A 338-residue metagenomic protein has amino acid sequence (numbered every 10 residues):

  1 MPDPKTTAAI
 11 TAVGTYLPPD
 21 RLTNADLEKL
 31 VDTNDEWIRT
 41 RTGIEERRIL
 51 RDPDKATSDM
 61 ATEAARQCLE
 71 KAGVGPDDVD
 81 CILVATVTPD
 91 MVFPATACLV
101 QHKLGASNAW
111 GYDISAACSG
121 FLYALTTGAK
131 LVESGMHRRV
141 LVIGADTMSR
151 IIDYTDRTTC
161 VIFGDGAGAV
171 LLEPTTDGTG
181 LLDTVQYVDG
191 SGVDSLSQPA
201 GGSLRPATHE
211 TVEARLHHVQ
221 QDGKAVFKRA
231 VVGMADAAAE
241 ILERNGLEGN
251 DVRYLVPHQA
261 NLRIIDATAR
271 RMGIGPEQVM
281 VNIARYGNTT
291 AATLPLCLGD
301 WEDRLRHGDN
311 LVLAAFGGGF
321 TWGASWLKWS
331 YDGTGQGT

Functional and structural regions predicted by a protein language model:
M1-P53, D156-K228, V232, D236 (+1 more regions): Condensing-enzyme catalytic core mediating Claisen C-C bond formation in acyl metabolism
I10-A12, I38, C68, V79-I82 (+8 more regions): Buried hydrophobic positions in well-ordered alpha/beta secondary-structure cores of metabolic enzymes
T11-G14, A85, S115, V140-D146 (+3 more regions): Short beta-strand segments
V31-T40, M91-G105, V142-M148, S203-T211 (+1 more regions): Acidic-glycine-rich active-site phosphate/pyrophosphate-binding loop
S58, T62-A65, L69, T88-P89 (+5 more regions): Claisen-condensing/thiolase-fold acyl-transfer catalytic domains that form or cleave C-C bonds in fatty acid
K71, G75-S107: Anion-binding (especially nucleotide phosphate/pyrophosphate-binding) glycine-rich loop and adjoining beta-alpha core
D77-A85, G249-H258: Short glycine-rich phosphate-binding loop at a beta-alpha junction
E133-A167: Flexible, glycine-rich active-site loops centered on histidine and acidic residues that chelate a metal or position
